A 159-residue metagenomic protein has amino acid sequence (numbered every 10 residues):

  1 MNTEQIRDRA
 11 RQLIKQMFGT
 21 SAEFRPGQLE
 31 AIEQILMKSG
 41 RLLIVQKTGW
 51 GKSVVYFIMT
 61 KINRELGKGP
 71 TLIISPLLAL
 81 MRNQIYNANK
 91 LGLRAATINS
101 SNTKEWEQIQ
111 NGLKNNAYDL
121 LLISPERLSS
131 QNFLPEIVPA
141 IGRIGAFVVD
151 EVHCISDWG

Functional and structural regions predicted by a protein language model:
N2-K47: Conserved pre-motif I regulatory segment
M37, N63-G67, A88-K90, N111-N116 (+1 more regions): Conserved catalytic network of the ASCE P-loop NTPase/AAA+ motor domain
K38-I44, G69-T71, A117-D119: Pre-Walker A (Motif I) flank of P-loop NTPase domains
V45, W50, V55-R94: Conserved SF1/SF2 helicase motif Ia
W50, L78-L80, N102-K104, E126-S129 (+1 more regions): Conserved nucleotide-binding/hydrolysis micro-motifs of P-loop NTPases
A88-Q131: Inter-Walker segment of RecA-like/P-loop motor cores
D119, E126-S129, F133-G159: SF2 helicase catalytic motif II
